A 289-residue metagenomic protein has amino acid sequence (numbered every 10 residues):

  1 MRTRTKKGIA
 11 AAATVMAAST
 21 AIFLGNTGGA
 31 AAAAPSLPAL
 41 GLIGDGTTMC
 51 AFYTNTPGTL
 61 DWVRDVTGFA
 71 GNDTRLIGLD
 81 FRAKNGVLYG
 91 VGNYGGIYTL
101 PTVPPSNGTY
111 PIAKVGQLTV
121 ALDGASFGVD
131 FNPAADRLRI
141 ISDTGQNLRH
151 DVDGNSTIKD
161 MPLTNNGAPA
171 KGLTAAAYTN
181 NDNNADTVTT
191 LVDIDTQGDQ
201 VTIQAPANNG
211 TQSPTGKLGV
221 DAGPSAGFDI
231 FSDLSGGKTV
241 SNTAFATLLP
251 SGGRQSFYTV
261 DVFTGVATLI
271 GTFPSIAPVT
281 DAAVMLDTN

Functional and structural regions predicted by a protein language model:
M1-A32: Secretory targeting and sorting signals
A33-L76, R82-N85, D261-F263, M285-N289: N-terminal segment immediately downstream of the Sec signal-peptide cleavage site in secreted/extracellular proteins
L37-L42, G86-G90, R137-I140, A185 (+2 more regions): Conserved beta-propeller blade signature
G46-F52, G96-P101, T144-D151, V188 (+2 more regions): Structural motif
Y53-G58, L100-G108, H150-D160, V201-T211 (+1 more regions): Short loop/turn segments immediately following beta-strands, especially the blade-tip and inter-blade linker loops
T59-A70, Y110-V120, S156-G167, T211-V220 (+1 more regions): A short beta-strand motif characteristic of beta-propeller blades
G71-K84, Q117-A134, N165-N181, D221-D233 (+1 more regions): Repeated scaffold domains used in trafficking and secretory/extracellular systems, primarily beta-propellers
N184-G219: Short helix-loop boundary/capping segments
